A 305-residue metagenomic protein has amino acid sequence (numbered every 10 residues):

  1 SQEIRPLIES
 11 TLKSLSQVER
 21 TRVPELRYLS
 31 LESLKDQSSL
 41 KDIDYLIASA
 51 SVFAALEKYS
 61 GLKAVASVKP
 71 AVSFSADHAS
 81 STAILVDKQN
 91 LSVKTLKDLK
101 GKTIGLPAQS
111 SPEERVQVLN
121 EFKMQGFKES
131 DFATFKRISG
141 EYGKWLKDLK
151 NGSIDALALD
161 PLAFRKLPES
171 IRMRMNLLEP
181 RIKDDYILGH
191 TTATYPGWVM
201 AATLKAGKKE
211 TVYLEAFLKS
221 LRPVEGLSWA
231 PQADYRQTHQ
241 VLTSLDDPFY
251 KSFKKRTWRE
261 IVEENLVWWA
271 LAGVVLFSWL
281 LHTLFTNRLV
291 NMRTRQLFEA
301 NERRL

Functional and structural regions predicted by a protein language model:
S1-G61: Extracytoplasmic small-molecule ligand-binding "clamshell" domains of the periplasmic binding protein/Venus flytrap
S1-Q17, D77-L146, L162: Bilobed "Venus flytrap"/periplasmic-binding protein-like clamshell domains and structurally analogous long
E9-V18, Q89-N90, R174-F249: Extended ligand-binding regions for polar small-molecule ligands
E25-Q37, K69, E129-K147, N151: Short helix-initiation/N-cap motifs at beta->coil->alpha
I47-G61, E121-M124, K150, D155-D184: A ligand-binding cleft/hinge motif common to bilobed small-molecule-binding domains
L62-D77, D131-T134, E169-T194: Short beta-strand->loop
H239-L266: Short, aromatic-rich amphipathic segments at membrane interfaces that lie adjacent to a transmembrane helix or signal
W258-T294: Alpha-helical transmembrane signal-anchor helices
